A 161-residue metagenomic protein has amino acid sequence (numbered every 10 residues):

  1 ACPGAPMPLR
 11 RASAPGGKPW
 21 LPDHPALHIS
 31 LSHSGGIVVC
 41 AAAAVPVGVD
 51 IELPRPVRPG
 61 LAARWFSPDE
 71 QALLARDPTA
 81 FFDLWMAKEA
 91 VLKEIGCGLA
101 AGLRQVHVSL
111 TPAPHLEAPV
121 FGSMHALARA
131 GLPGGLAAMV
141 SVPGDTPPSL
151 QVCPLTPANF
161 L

Functional and structural regions predicted by a protein language model:
A1-L161: Core catalytic alpha/beta fold that binds nucleotide/phospho-ligands
